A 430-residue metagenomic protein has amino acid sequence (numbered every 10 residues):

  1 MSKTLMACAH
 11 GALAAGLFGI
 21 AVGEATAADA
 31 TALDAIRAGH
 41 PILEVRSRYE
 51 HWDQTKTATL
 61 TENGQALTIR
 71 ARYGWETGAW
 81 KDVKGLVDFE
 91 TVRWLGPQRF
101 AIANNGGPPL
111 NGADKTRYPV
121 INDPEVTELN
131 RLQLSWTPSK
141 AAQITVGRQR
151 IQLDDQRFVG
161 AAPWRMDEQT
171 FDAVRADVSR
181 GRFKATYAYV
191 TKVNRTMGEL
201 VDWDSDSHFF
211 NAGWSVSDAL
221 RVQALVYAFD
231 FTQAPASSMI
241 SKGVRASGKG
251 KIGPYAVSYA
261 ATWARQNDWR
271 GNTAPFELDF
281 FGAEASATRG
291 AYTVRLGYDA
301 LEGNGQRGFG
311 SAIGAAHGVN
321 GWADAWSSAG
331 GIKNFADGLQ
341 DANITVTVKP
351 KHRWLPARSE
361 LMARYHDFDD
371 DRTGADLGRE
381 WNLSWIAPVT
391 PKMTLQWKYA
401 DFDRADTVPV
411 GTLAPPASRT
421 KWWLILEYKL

Functional and structural regions predicted by a protein language model:
M1-D34: Cleavable N-terminal export/targeting peptides
E24-R148, V174-R180, V244-Q266, A285-G290 (+2 more regions): Beta-barrel outer-membrane channel/assembly domains of diderm bacteria
Q54-T59, A113-Y118, Q156-V159, N194-T196 (+2 more regions): Extracytoplasmic loops and strand-loop junctions of Gram-negative outer membrane beta-barrel proteins
G106-D114, I313-W322: Surface-exposed loop/turn segments flanking beta-strands in extracellular/periplasmic regions
N122-P124, W164-D167, N334-A336: Short Gly/Pro-enriched turn/cap motifs at secondary-structure boundaries
K140-I144, F158, A162-G308, A342-I344 (+6 more regions): Signature for the C-terminal beta-barrel architecture of outer-membrane proteins
Q149, D154-Q156: His/Asp/Glu-rich, glycine-adjacent segments that coordinate divalent cations and/or stabilize oxyanion chemistry on
D206-S207, N320-N343: Outer-membrane beta-barrel signature, preferentially recognizing the C-terminal barrel domain of Gram-negative
